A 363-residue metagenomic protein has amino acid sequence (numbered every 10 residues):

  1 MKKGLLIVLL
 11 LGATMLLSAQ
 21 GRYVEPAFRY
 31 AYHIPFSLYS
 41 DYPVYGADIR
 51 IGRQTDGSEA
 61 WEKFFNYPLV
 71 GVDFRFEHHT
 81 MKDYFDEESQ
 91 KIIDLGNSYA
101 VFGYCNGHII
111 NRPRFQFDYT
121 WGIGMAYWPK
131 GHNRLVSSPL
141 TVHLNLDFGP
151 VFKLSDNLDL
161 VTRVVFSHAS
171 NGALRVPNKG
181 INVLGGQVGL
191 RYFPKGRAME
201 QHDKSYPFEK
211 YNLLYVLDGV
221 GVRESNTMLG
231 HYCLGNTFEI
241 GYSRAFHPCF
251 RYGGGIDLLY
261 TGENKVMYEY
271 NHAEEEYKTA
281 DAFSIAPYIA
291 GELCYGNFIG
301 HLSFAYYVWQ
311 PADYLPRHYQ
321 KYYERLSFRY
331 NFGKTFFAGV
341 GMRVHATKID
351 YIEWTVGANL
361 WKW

Functional and structural regions predicted by a protein language model:
R22, S58-A60, P113-F115, F152-L160 (+5 more regions): Repeated loop/turn-to-beta-strand initiation elements of outer-membrane beta-barrel proteins
V24-F28, V70-F74, Y119-I123, F148 (+8 more regions): Membrane-embedded beta-strand positions of outer-membrane beta-barrel proteins
F28-I34, F74-T80, I123-G131, F166-G172 (+7 more regions): Transmembrane beta-strands of outer-membrane beta-barrel pores
D41-A47, N66, L95-V101, F115 (+7 more regions): Residues that define the transmembrane beta-barrel architecture of outer-membrane proteins
I49, N182-Q201, I349-W363: Outer-membrane beta-barrel "beta-signal"
I49-I51, G103-C105, L146-F148, G186-V188 (+4 more regions): Membrane-embedded beta-strands of outer-membrane beta-barrel proteins, especially the hydrophobic/small aromatic
R53-T55, G107-I109, P150-F152, Y192-P194 (+5 more regions): Residue-level signature of outer-membrane beta-barrel architecture
M81-I93, G131-L135, E263-T279, A312-P316: Flexible, solvent-exposed loop segments that connect beta-strands
